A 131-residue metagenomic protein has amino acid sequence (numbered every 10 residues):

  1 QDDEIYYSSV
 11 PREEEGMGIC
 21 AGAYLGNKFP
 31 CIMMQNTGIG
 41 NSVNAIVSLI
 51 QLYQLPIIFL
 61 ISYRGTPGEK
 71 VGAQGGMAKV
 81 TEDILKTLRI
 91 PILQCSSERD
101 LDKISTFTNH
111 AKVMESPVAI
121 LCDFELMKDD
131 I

Functional and structural regions predicted by a protein language model:
Q1-I131: Thiamine diphosphate
